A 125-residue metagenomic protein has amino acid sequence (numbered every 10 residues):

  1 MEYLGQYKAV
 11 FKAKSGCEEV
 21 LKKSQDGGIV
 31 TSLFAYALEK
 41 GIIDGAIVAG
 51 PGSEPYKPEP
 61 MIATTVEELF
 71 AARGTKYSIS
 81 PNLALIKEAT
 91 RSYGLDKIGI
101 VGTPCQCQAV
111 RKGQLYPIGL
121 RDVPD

Functional and structural regions predicted by a protein language model:
M1-D125: Iron-sulfur-associated redox domains of electron-transfer enzymes in respiratory and anaerobic energy metabolism
